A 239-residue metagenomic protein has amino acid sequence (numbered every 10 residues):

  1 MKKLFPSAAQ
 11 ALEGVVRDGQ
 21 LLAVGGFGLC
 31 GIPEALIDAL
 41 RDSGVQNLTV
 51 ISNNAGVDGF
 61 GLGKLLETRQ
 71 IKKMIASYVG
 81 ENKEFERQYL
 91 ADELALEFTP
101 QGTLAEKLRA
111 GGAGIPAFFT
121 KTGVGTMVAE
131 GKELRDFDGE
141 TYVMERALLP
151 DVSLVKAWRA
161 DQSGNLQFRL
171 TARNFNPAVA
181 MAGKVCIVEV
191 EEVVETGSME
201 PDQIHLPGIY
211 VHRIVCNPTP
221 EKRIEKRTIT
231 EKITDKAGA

Functional and structural regions predicted by a protein language model:
M1-A239: Conserved alpha/beta enzyme-core scaffold
